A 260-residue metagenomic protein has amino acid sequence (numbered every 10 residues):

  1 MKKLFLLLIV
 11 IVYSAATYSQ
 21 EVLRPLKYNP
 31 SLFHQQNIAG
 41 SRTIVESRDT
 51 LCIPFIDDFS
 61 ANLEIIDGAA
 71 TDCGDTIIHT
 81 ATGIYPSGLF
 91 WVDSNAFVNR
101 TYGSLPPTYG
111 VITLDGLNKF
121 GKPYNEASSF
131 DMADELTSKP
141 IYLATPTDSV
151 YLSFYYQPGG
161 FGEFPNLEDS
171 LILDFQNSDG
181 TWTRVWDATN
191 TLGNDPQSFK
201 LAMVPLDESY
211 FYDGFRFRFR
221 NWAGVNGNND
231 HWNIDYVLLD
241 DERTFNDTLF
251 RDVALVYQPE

Functional and structural regions predicted by a protein language model:
K3-Y13: Sec-dependent N-terminal signal peptides
Y13-S19: Sec/Tat signal peptide C-region and signal peptidase I cleavage site
E21-L105, L238, E242-E260: Extracellular carbohydrate-recognition regions
F59, L136-G162, L171, D213-A223: Extracellular beta-strand-rich recognition modules
A81-S149, N233: Surface-exposed, low-complexity/disordered Ser/Thr/Gly/Pro/Asn-rich loops and linkers
S129-D134, F164-N166, A223-E242, D247: Extracellular carbohydrate recognition
Y151-T189: Extracellular ligand-binding interfaces
D179-Y210: Extracellular carbohydrate recognition and processing domains and analogous Trp-centered ligand-binding platforms
